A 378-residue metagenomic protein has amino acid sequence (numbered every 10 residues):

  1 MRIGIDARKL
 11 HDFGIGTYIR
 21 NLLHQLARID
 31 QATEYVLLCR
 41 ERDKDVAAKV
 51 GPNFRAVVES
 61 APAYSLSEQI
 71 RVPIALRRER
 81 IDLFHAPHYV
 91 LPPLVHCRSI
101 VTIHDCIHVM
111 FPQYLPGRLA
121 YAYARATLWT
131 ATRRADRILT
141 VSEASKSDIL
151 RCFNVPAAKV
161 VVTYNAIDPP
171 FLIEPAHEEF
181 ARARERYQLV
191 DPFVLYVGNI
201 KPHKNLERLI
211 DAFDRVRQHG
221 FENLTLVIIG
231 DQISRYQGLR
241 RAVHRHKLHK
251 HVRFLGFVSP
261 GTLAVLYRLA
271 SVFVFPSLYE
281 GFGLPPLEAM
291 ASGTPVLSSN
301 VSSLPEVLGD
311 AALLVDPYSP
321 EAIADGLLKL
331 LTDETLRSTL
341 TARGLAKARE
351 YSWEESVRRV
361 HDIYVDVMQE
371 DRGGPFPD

Functional and structural regions predicted by a protein language model:
M1-D378: Carbohydrate transferase catalytic cores enriched for Leloir-type hexosyltransferases
